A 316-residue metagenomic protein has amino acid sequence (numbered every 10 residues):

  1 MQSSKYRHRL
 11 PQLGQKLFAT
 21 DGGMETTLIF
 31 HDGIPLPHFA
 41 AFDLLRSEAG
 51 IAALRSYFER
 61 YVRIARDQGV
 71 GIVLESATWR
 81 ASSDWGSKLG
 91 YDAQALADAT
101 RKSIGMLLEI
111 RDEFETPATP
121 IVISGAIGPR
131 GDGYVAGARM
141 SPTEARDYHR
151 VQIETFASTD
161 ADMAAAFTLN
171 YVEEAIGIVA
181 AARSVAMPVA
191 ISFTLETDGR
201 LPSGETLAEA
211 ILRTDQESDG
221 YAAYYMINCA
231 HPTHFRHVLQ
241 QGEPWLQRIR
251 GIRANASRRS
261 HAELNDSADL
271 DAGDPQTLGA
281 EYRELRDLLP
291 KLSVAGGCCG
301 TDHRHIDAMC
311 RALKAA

Functional and structural regions predicted by a protein language model:
M1-A316: Domain-level signal for soluble alpha/beta catalytic cores
